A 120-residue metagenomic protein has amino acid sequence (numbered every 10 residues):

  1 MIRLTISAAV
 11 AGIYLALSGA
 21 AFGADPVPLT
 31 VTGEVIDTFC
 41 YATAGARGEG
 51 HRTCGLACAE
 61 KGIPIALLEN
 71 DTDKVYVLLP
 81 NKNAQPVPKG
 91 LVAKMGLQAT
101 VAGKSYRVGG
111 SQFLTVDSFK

Functional and structural regions predicted by a protein language model:
M1-I6: Positively charged n-region of N-terminal signal peptides that target proteins for export
S7-G19: Bacterial N-terminal signal peptides
F22-K120: OB-fold and OB-like single-stranded nucleic-acid-recognition modules and their adjacent interaction interfaces
